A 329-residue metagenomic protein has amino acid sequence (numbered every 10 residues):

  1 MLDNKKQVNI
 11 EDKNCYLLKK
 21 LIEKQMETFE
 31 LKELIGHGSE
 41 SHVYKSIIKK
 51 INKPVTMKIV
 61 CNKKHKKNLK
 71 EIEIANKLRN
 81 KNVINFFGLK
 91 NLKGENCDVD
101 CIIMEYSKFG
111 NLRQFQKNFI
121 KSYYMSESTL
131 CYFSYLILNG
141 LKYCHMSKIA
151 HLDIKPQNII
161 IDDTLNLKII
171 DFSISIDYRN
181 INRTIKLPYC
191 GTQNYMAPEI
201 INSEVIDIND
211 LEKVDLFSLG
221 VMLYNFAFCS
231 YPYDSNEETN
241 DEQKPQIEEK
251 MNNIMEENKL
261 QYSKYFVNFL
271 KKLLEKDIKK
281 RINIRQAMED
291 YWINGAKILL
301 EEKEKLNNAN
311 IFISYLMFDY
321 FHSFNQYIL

Functional and structural regions predicted by a protein language model:
K32-G38, V43: Protein kinase glycine-rich loop
N85-D100: Short beta-strand micro-motifs within the conserved protein kinase catalytic domain, predominantly in the N-lobe
C97-N111: Conserved short submotifs of the Hanks-type protein kinase catalytic core that shape the nucleotide-binding pocket
F133-S134: Activation segment signature within eukaryotic-like protein kinase domains
H145-I161: Catalytic-loop of the protein kinase fold
K186-I200: Conserved activation segment of eukaryotic-like protein kinases, specifically the C-terminal portion of the activation
E275-K280, I284-L300: Terminal C-lobe "cap" of eukaryotic-type protein kinase domains
